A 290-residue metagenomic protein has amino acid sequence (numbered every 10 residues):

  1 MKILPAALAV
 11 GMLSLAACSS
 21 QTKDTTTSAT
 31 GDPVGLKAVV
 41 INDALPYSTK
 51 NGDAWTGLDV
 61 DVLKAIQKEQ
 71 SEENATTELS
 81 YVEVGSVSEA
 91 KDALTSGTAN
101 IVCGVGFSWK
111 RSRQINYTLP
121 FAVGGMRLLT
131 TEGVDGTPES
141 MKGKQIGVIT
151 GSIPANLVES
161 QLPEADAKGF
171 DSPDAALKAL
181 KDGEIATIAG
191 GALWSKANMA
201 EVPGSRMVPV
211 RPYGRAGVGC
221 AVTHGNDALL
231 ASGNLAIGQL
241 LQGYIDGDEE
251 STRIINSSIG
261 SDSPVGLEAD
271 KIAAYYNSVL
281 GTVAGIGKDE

Functional and structural regions predicted by a protein language model:
M1-A7: Bacterial N-terminal signal peptides that target proteins for export
S14-A17: C-terminal motif of bacterial Sec signal peptides marking the signal peptidase cleavage site
S19, G57-Q70, V134, S140-Q145 (+2 more regions): Extended ligand-binding regions for polar small-molecule ligands
S19-W55, D135, E139-Q145, Y275-E290: Immediate post-signal peptide segment of exported/extracytoplasmic ligand-binding proteins
D24-V105, R113: Extracytoplasmic small-molecule ligand-binding "clamshell" domains of the periplasmic binding protein/Venus flytrap
I41-D43, A122-E132, K196-G238, I259-I286: Periplasmic-binding protein-like
N42-L45, D53-E72, G106-F107, V123-K181 (+3 more regions): Bilobed "Venus flytrap"/periplasmic-binding protein-like clamshell domains and structurally analogous long
A75-S140, R206-M207, R211-Y213, L280-G287: Acidic, polar ligand-binding/catalytic clefts
